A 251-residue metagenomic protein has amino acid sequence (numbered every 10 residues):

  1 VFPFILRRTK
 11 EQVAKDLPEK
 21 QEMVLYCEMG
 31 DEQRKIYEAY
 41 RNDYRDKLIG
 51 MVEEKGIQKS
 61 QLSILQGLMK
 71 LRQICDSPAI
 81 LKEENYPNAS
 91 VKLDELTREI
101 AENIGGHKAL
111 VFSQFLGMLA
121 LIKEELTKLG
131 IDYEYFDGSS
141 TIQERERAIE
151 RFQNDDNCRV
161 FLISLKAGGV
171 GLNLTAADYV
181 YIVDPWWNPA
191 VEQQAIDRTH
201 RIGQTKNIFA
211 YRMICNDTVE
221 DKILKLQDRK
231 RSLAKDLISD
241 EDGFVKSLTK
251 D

Functional and structural regions predicted by a protein language model:
V1, L71, Q227: A residue-level signal for conserved active-site and pocket-lining positions in enzyme catalytic cores
V1-F2, Q61, L65, V111 (+4 more regions): Alpha-helical structural signal
V1-Q12, E53, Q204: Conserved P-loop NTPase motor "coupling/switch" region that bridges the ATPase
F4-R7, K47, I74-S77, L129 (+1 more regions): Conserved, well-folded catalytic cores of nucleic-acid-processing and energy-transducing macromolecular machines
K10-A14, D46, G50, S77-I80 (+1 more regions): Charged, solvent-exposed alpha-helical segments that act as regulatory interaction surfaces
V13-N42, E144, Q153, R159-F244: SF2 helicase/translocase ATPase core recognition
K15-R41, V52-L172, G243, K250-D251: Conserved Helicase C-terminal RecA-like lobe
L237, L248-D251: Charged, non-catalytic accessory extensions
